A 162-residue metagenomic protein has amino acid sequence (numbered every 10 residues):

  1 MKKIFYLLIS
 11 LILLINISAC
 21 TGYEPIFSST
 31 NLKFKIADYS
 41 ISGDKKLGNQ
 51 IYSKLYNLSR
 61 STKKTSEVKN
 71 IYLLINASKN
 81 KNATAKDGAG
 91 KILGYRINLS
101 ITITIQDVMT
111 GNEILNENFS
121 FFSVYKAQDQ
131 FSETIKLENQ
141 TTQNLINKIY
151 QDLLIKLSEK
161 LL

Functional and structural regions predicted by a protein language model:
M1-C20: Sec-dependent bacterial lipoprotein signal peptides
L14-D38: Bacterial Sec signal peptide processing site at the extreme N-terminus
P25, E138-L162: Compositionally biased, intrinsically disordered linkers/stalks adjacent to structured regions
N31-N70: A positional/architectural concept
Y56-L58, T62-V68, L74-N118, F122-Q140 (+2 more regions): Surface-exposed short loop/turn segments
